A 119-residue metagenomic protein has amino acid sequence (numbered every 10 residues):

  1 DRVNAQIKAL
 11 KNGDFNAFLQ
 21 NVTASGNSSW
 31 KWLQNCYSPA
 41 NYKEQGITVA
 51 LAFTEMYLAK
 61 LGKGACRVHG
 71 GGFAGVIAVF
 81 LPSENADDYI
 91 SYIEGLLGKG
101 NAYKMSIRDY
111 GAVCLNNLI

Functional and structural regions predicted by a protein language model:
D1-R67, V79-I119: C-terminal nucleotide
G71-I77: N-terminal pre-core extensions flanking Radical SAM catalytic domains
